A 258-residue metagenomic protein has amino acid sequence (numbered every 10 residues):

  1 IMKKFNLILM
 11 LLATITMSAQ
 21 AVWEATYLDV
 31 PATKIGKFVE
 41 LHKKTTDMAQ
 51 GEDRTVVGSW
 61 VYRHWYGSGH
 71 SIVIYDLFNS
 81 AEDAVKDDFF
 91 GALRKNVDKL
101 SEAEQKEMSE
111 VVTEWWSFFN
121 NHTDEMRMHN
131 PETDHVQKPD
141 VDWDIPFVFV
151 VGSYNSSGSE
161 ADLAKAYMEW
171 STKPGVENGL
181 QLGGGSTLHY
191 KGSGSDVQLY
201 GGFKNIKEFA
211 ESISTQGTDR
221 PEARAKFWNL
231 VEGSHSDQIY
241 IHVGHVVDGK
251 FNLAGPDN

Functional and structural regions predicted by a protein language model:
K4-M17: Sec-dependent N-terminal signal peptides
A19-N258: Short S/T/G/P-rich N-terminal loop/turn motif that feeds into the first structured element of a domain
